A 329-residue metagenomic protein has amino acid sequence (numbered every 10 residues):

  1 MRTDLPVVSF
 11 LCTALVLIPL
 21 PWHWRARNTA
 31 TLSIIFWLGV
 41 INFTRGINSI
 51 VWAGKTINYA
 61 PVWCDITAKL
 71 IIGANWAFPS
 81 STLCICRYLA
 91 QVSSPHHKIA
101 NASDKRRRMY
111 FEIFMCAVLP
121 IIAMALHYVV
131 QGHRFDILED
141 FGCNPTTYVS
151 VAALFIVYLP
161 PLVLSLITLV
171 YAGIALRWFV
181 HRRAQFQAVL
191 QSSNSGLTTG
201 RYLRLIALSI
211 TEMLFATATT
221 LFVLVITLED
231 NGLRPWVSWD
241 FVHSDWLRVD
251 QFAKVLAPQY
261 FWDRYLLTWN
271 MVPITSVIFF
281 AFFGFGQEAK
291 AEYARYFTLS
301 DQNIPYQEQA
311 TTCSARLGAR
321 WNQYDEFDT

Functional and structural regions predicted by a protein language model:
M1-C116: Membrane-proximal first intracellular loop
M1-V8, I57-L70, S103-K105, E139-V157 (+2 more regions): Juxtamembrane membrane-interface segments at transmembrane-helix boundaries in membrane proteins
A14-P21, G46, I72-I99, E112-Q131 (+5 more regions): Cytoplasm-facing ends of alpha-helical transmembrane segments in multi-pass membrane proteins
R27-F36, C64-K69, N101-I121, S150-L159 (+1 more regions): Class A (rhodopsin-like) GPCR intracellular loop-transmembrane helix junctions and adjacent helical segments
I50-K55, Y128-F141, F179, L224-S238: Membrane-helix interface motif
R106, H181-L203, F285-T329: Intrinsically disordered, low-complexity terminal tails of fungal membrane proteins
V130, L138-F179, T199-I226: Extracellular-loop-to-transmembrane junctions of the mid-late helices
F186-L224, D240-L266: Intracellular effector-coupling site of seven-transmembrane GPCRs, centered on the ICL3-to-TM6 transition
